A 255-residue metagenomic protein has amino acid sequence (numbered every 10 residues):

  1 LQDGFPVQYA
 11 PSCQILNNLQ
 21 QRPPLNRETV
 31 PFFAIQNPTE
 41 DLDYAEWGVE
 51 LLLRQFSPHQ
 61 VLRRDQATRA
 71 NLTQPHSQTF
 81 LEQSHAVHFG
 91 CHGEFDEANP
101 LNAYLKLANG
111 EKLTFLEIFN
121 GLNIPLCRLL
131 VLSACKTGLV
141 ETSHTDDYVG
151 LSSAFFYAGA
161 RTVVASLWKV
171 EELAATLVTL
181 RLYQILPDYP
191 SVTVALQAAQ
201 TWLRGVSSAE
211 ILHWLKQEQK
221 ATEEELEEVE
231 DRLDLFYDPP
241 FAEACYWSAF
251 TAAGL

Functional and structural regions predicted by a protein language model:
L1-A86, A108, Y246-W247, A252-L255: Catalytic-core domains of enzymes
Y9-L25, P38-D43, H85-Q184: Catalytic cores of nucleophile-dependent amide-cleaving enzymes
W47, L51, G150, D238: Short Gly/charged-rich anion-binding patches and loops
Q60-R63, V164-A165, V192-Q197: Acidic/polar loop patches that form or flank catalytic/metal-binding clefts of enzymes that bind anionic ligands
A175-L255: An often Trp-containing, charged/polar helix-loop segment at the C-terminal end of enzyme catalytic cores
